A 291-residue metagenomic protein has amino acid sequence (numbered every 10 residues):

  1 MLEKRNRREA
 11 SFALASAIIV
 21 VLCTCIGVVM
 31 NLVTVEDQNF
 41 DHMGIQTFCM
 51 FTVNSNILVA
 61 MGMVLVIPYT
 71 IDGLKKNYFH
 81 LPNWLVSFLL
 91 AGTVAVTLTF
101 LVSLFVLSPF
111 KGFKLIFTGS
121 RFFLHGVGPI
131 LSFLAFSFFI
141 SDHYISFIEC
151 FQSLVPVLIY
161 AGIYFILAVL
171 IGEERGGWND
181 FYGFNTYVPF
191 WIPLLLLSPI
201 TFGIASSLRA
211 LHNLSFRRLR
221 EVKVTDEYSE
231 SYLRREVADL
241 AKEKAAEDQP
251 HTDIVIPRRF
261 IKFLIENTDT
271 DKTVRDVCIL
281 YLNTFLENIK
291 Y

Functional and structural regions predicted by a protein language model:
L2-I19: N-terminal membrane topogenic signal
V20-E36: Alpha-helical transmembrane segments of multi-pass membrane proteins
N31-F40, L104-F113: Juxtamembrane "helix-exit" motif on the non-cytosolic side of transmembrane helices
H42-M50, G112-L124, I148-C150: Non-cytosolic membrane-interface motifs at loop->transmembrane helix junctions
C49, V169-A210: Membrane-interface transmembrane-helix boundary segments in multi-pass integral membrane proteins
N77-A95, F147-L154: Interfacial segments of alpha-helical transmembrane regions
P129-F147: Alpha-helical transmembrane segments in multipass membrane proteins, preferentially the mid-helix core
F216-V237: Short, highly charged, low-complexity non-transmembrane loops/tails of multi-pass membrane proteins
